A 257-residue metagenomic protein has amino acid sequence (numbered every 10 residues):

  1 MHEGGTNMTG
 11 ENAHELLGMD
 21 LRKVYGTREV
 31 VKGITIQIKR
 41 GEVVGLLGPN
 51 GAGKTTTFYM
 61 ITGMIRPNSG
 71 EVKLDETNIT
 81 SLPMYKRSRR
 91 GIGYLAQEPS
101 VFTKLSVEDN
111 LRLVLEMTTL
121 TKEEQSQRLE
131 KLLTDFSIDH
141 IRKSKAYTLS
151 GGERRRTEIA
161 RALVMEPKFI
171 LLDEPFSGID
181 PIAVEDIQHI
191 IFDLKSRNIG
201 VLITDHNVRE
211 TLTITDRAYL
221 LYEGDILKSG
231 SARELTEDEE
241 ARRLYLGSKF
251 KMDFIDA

Functional and structural regions predicted by a protein language model:
L47-P49: The feature captures the beta-strand-to-loop junction immediately N-terminal to the Walker
T62: Helix-to-loop junction immediately C-terminal to a conserved catalytic motif
N78-G93, E98, K122-S126, L235-E239: ABC ATPase NBD coupling module
E123-I141, Q188-F192: Conserved ABC ATPase "signature" region
K145-L149, E153: Conserved ABC ATPase signature
E166: Conserved catalytic motifs of ABC-family nucleotide-binding domains
